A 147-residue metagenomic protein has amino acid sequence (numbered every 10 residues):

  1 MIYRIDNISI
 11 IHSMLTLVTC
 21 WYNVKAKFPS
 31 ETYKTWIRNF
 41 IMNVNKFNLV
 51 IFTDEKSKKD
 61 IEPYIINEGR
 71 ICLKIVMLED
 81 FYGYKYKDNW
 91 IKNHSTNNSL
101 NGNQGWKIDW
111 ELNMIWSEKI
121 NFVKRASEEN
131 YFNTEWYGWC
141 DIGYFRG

Functional and structural regions predicted by a protein language model:
I2-T32: N-proximal low-complexity "stem/linker" segments adjacent to membrane-targeting elements
L17-N23, I75-D80, I142: Short loop/turn segments at strand-loop or loop-helix junctions that form parts of catalytic or ligand-binding pockets
T35-F47: Short, acidic, metal-binding catalytic loop of nucleotide-sugar glycosyltransferases
V50-D54: Short internal beta-strands
S57-R70: Short, aromatic/basic amphipathic alpha-helical patches
G69-E129: Active-site-proximal specificity loops/subdomain of glycosyltransferases
V123, T134-G143: Short beta-strand-to-loop acidic/aromatic patch adjacent to the donor-nucleotide binding site
F145-G147: Conserved donor-nucleotide/metal-binding helix-loop-beta segment in metal-dependent transferases, i.e., the alpha-helix
